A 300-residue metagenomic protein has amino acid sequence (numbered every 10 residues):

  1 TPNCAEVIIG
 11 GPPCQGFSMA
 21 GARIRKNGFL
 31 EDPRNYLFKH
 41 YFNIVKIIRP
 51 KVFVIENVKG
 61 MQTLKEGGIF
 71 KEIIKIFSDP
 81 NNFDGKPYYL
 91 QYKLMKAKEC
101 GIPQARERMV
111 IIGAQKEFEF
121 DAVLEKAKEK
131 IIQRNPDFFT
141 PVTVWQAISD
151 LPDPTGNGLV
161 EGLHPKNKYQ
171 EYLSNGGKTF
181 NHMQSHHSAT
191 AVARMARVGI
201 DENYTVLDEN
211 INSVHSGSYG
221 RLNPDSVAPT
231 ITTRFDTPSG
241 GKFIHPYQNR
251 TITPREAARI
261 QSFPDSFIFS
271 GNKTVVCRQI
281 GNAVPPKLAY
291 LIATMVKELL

Functional and structural regions predicted by a protein language model:
T1-A5, F17-N210: Class I S-adenosyl-L-methionine
A5-G11: Short SAM/SAH-binding signature in class I
P12, I132-V142, H215, I252 (+1 more regions): A signal for specific C-terminal beta-sheet/loop modules enriched in small/flexible residues with GP/PG/PP motifs
P12-P13, P50, P103, P264 (+1 more regions): Proline-centered helix-kink/hinge sites
P12-Q15, I44-I47, A228-T230: Short hydrophobic/aromatic-rich motifs at helix boundaries and adjacent loops
P12-Q15, K116-E117, D236: Short glycine-rich anion-binding loops that position phosphate/pyrophosphate groups of nucleotides and phosphorylated
V160-L300: C-terminal target-recognition/interaction regions appended to catalytic cores
